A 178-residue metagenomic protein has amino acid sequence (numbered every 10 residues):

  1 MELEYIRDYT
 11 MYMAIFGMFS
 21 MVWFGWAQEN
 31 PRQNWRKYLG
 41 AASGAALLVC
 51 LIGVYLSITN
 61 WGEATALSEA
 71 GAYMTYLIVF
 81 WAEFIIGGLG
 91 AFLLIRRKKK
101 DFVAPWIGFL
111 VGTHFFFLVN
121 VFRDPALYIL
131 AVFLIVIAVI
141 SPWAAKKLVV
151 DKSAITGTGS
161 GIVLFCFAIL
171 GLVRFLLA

Functional and structural regions predicted by a protein language model:
M1-A64: N-terminal topogenic module of multi-pass integral membrane proteins
R7-F16, A70-W81, P105, R123-F133: Structural signature of hydrophobic alpha-helical transmembrane segments
G17-M21, A46-G53, V111-F115, L134 (+2 more regions): Helical transmembrane-bundle signal
W26-A41, A64-S68, R96-K100, K146-I155: Membrane-interface helix-boundary motifs at transmembrane edges
L51-W61, V119-D124, C166-A178: Hydrophobic alpha-helical transmembrane segments in multi-pass integral membrane proteins
I52-G62, Y73-L89, I107-H114: Hydrophobic, membrane-facing alpha-helical anchors
I85-A138: Membrane-proximal helix-loop-helix units in multi-pass membrane proteins
L127-A178: Terminal transmembrane helical module of multi-pass membrane proteins
